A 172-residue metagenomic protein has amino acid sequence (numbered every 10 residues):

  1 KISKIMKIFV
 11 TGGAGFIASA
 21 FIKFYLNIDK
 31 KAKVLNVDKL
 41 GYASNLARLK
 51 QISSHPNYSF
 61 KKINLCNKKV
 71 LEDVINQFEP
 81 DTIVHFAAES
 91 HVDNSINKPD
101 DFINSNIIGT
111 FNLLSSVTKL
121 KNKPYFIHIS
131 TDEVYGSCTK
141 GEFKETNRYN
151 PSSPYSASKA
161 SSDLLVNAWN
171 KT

Functional and structural regions predicted by a protein language model:
I2-T172: N-terminal Rossmann-like NAD(P)+-binding domain of SDR-like oxidoreductases, especially those catalyzing
